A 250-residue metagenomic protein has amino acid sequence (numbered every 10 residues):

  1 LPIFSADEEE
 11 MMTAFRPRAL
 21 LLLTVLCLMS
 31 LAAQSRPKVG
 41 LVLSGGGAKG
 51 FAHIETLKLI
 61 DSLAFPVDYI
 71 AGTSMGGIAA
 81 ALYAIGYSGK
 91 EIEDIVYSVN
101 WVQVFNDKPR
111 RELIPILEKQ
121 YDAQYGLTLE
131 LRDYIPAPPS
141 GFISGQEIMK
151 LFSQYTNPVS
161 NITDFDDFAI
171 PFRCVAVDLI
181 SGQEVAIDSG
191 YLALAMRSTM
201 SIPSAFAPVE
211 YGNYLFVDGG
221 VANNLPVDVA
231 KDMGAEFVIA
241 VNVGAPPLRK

Functional and structural regions predicted by a protein language model:
L1-M11: Short, Lys/Arg-enriched N-terminal segments with co-localized hydrophobic residues within the first ~10-30 amino acids
E8, A32-T73, A81-K250: Patatin-like phospholipase
E10-L21: Bacterial N-terminal signal peptides that target proteins for export
L20-S30: Bacterial N-terminal signal peptides
